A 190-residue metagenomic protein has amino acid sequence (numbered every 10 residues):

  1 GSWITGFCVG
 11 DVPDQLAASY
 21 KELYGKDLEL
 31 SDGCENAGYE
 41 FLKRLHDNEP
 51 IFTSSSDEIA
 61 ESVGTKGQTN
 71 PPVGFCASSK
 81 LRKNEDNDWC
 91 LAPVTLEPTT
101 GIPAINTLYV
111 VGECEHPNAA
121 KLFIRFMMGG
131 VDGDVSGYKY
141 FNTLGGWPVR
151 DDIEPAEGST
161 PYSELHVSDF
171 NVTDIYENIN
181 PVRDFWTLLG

Functional and structural regions predicted by a protein language model:
G1-G64: Extracytoplasmic ligand-binding site segments that recognize negatively charged/polar headgroups
F7-D11, A104-H116, G137-Y140: A bilobed periplasmic-binding-protein/Venus flytrap-type ligand-binding module shared by bacterial periplasmic
A37, F41, E115-M127, S136-G137: Short amphipathic alpha-helical coupling segments at ligand-binding clamshell hinges and other catalytic/signaling
F41-L45, D88-G112: Periplasmic-binding protein-like
P71-C90: A ligand-binding cleft/hinge motif common to bilobed small-molecule-binding domains
S79-R82, T100-G101, C114-E115, G130: Solvent-exposed loop/turn segments at secondary-structure junctions within structured extracellular/periplasmic domains
F126-P155: Periplasmic-binding protein-like
E154-G190: Extracellular/periplasmic bilobal clamshell ligand-binding domains
